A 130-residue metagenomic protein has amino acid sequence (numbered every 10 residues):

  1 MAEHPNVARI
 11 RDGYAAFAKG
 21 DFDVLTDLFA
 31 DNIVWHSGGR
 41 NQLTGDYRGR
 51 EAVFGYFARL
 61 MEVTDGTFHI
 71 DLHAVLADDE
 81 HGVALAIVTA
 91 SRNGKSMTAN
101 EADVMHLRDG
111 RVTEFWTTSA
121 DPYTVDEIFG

Functional and structural regions predicted by a protein language model:
M1-D31, F129-G130: Short, low-complexity N-terminal intrinsically disordered segments enriched in polar/charged residues
F29, V88-A90, S119: Short beta-strand segments enriched in hydrophobic/aromatic residues within well-folded beta-rich domains
A30-E80: A solvent-exposed, acidic/Ser-Thr-rich amphipathic alpha-helical stretch
V34, K95, R111-T113: Residue-level signal for well-ordered, solvent-exposed loop/turn and beta-edge residues enriched in charged/polar side
F68-I70, M97-D103: Short, surface-exposed coil-to-beta transition loops
D78-V88: A short hydrophobic beta-strand element
A90-M97: Short, cysteine-centered beta-strand-loop-beta hairpins and adjacent loop/turn segments enriched in charged/polar
V104-D126: Short beta-strand edge/turn micro-motifs at domain boundaries
